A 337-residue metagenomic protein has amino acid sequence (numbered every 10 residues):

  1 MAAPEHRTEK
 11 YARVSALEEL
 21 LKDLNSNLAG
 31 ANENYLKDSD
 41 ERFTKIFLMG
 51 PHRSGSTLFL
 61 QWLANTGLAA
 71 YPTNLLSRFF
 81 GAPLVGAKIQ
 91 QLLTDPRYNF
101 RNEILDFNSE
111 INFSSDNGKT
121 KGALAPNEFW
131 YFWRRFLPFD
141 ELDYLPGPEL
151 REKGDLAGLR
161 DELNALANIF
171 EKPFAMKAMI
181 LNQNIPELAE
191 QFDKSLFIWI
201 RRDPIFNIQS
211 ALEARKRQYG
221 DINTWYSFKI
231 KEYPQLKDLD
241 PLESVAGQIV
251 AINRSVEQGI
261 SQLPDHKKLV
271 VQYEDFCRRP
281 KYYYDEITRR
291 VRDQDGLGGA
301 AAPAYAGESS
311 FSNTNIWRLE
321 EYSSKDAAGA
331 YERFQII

Functional and structural regions predicted by a protein language model:
M1-D40, K216-I337: PAPS-dependent sulfotransferases, especially Golgi type II membrane carbohydrate sulfotransferases
F43-K45: Pre-Walker A (Motif I) flank of P-loop NTPase domains
M49-G50, K177: The Walker A (P-loop) glycine that initiates the GxxxxGKT/S ATP-binding motif of P-loop NTPases
R53: Walker A (P-loop) phosphate-binding loop of P-loop NTPases
T57-L68: A conserved segment at the C-terminal end of the G1
R78-A175: PAPS-dependent sulfation machinery
P173-K177, V270-Q272: Short catalytic-loop micro-motif centered on adjacent basic/acidic residues
K177-M179, L188-E213: Conserved phosphate-donor/acceptor-positioning beta-strand/loop module used by diverse small-molecule
